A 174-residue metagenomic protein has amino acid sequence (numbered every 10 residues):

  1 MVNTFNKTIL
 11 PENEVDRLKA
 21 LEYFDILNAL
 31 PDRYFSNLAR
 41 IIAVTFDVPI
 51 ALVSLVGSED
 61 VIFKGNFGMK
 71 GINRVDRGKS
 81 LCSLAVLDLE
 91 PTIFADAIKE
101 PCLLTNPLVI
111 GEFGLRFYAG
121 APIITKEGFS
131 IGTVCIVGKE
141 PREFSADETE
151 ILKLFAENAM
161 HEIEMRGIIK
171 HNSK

Functional and structural regions predicted by a protein language model:
M1-R77, M165-I169: Intrinsically disordered, low-complexity terminal regulatory regions
P49-I50, V56, D60-N66, K70-R116: Regulatory sensory and allosteric helical modules in signal-transduction proteins and certain transcription factors
I50, G120, T133: Short hydrophobic/aromatic beta-strand element in the GNAT-like acyltransferase core that lines or flanks the acyl-donor
R116-T125: A short, aliphatic-rich beta-strand micro-motif
I124-F129, K139: Flexible loop/coil segments at beta-strand boundaries within sensory signal-transduction domains
T133-R142: Short beta-strand-to-loop transition segments that serve as allosteric relay/switch motifs in sensory/regulatory domains
F144-H161: Amphipathic alpha-helical "output/dimerization" segments
